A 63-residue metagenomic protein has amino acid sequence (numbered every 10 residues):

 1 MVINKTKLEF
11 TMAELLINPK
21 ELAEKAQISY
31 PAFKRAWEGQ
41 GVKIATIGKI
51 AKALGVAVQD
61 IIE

Functional and structural regions predicted by a protein language model:
M1-E21: A short, Lys/Arg-rich alpha-helix, primarily the initiator
A13, E24, K52: Alpha-helical residues within the helix-turn-helix
E21, A32, D60: Residues in the helix-turn-helix
Q27-V42: Recognition helix of helix-turn-helix/homeodomain-like DNA-binding domains that insert into the DNA major groove
G39-K52: Short, basic-rich loop-to-helix N-cap that marks the start of a DNA-contacting helix
G55-E63: Short C-terminal boundary/hinge segments that cap the last helix of small helical domains
